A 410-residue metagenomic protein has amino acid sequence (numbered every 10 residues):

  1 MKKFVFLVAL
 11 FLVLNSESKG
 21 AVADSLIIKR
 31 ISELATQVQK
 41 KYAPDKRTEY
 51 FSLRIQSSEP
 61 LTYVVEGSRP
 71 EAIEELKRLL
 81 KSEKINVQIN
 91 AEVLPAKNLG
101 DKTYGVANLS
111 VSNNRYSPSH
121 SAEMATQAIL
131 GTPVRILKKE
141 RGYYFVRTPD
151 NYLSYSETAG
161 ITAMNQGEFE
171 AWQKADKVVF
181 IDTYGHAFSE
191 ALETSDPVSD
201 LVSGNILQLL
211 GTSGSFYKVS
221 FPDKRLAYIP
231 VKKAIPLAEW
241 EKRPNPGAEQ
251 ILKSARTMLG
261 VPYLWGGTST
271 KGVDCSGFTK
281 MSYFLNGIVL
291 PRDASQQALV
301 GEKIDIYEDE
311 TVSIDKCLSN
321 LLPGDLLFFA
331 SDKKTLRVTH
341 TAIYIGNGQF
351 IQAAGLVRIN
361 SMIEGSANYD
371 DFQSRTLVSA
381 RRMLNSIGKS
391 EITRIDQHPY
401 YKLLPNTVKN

Functional and structural regions predicted by a protein language model:
F4-V13: Sec-dependent N-terminal signal peptides
D24-S58, S112: Gly/Ser-centered flexible loop/linker motifs
R47-L76, G142-Y143: Short glycine/threonine-rich beta-strand-turn micro-motifs
E74-N98, S119, E140, T148-V179 (+5 more regions): Boundary regions of SH3-family modules and the immediately adjacent low-complexity/disordered segments in eukaryotic
A107-P133, F180-L209, Y263: Beta-loop motif signature
T162-E170, G185, L192-S195, K333 (+1 more regions): Aromatic- and glycine-rich peptidoglycan recognition patches
A255, G267-N286, L290: Active-site nucleophilic cysteine motif
P291-N360: ...with weaker cross-activation on analogous glycine-rich loops/strands in unrelated enzymes
